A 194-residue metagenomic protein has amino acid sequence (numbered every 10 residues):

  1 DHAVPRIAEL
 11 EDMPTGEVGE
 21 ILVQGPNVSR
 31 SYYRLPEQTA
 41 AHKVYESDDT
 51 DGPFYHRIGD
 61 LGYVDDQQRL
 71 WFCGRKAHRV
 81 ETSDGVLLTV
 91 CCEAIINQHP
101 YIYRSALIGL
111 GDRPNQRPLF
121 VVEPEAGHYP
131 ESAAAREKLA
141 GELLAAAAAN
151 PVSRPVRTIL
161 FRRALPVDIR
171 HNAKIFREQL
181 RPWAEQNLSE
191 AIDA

Functional and structural regions predicted by a protein language model:
D1-A3, D60, A164-R170: Active-site and channel-lining beta-strand-loop segments that bind or position nucleotide-derived/phosphorylated
H2-T82: Conserved ATP-binding/catalytic segment of the ANL
V4, F54, R69-C73, H78-R79 (+6 more regions): AMP-dependent adenylate-forming
R6-A8, G59-L61, I95-E125, P155-R157: C-terminal boundary motif of the adenylate-forming
D12-T15, V86-T89, A133, E137 (+1 more regions): Short, solvent-exposed loop/helix junctions and linker helices that flank or host conserved functional motifs
V28, H42-K43, R69-N97, E123-A134 (+1 more regions): Adenylate-forming
H56, H99, H171: Histidine-centered active-site/metal-ligand motif
A106-I108, L119-F120, L144-A194: Conserved C-terminal "lid"/linker of ANL adenylate-forming enzymes
